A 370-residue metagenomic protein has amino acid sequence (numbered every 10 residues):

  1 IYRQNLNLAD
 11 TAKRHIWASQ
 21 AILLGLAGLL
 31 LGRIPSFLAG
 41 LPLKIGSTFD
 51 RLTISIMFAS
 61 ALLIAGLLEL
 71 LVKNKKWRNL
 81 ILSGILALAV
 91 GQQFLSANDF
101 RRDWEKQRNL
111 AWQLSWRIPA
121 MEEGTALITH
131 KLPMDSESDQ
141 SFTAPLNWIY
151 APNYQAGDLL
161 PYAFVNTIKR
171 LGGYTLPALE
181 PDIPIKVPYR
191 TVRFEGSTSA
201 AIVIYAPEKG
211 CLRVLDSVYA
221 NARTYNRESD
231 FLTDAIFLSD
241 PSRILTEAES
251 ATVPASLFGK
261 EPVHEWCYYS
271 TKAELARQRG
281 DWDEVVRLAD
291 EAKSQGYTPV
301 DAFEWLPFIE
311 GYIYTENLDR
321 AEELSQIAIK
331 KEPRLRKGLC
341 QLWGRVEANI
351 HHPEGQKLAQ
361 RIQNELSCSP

Functional and structural regions predicted by a protein language model:
I1-R3, I56-M57: Alpha-helical transmembrane segments at the extracellular/periplasmic loop-to-helix junctions of multi-pass membrane
Y2-L8, L67-K73: Structural signal for the C-terminal ends of transmembrane alpha-helices and the immediately following loop
L8-L41, L63, N79-L88, V286: Transmembrane alpha-helix segments characteristic of polytopic inner-membrane glycan-assembly/cell-envelope
K44-L70: Hydrophobic/aromatic-rich transmembrane helices and adjacent perimembrane loops
L68-Q93: Signature aromatic-anchored transmembrane alpha helix within multi-pass, membrane-resident enzymes that catalyze glycan
L88-W116: Hydrophobic alpha-helical transmembrane segments in integral membrane proteins
I118-E123, K131-P370: C-terminal luminal/periplasmic domains and tails of membrane-associated envelope-modifying transferases
